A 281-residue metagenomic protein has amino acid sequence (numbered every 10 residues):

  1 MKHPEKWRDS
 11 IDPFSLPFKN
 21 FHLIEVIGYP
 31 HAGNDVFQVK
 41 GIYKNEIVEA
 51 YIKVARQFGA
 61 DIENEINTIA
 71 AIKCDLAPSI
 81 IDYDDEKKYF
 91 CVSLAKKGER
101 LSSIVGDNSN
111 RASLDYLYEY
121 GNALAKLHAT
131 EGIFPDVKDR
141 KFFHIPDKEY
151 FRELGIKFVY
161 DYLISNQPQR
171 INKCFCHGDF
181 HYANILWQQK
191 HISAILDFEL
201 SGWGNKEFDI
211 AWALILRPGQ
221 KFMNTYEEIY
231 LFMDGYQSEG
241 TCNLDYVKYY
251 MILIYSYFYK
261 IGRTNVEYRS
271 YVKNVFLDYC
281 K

Functional and structural regions predicted by a protein language model:
M1-V26: Juxta-kinase regulatory segment immediately upstream of eukaryotic protein kinase catalytic domains
F18-Y43: ATP-binding glycine-rich phosphate-binding loop
D35-K40, I164-F208: Active-site acidic catalytic loop and adjacent metal/ATP-binding pocket of ATP-dependent phosphoryl transfer enzymes
E46-C91, G106-A123: A conserved alpha-helical element in kinase catalytic cores
K73, H128-G132, P218, Q237-G240: Protein kinase-like catalytic domain
C91-E99: Short pocket-lining segment of the protein kinase catalytic domain that shapes the ATP-binding cleft
E99, I104-F158, I171-K173, G202-W203: A cross-family kinase active-site recognition segment
F208-G240, I252-Y268: Active-site activation/catalytic loop segments of kinase-like enzymes and analogous catalytic loops in related
